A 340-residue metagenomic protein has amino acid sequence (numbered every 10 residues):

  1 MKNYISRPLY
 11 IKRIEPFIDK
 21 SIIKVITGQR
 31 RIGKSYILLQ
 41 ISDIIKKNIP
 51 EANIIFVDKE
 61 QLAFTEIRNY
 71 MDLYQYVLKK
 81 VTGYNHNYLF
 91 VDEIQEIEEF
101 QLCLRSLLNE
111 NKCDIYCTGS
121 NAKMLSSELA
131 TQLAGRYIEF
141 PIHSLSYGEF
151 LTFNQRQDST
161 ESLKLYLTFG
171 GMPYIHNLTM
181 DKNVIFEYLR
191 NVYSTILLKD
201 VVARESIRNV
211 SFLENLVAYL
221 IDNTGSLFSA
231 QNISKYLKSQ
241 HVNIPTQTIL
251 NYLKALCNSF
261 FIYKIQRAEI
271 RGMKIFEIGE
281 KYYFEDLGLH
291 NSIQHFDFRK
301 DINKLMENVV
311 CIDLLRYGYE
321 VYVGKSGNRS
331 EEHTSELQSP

Functional and structural regions predicted by a protein language model:
N3-D19: Pre-Walker A adenine-sensing motif
I26: Hydrophobic anchor at the beta1->P-loop junction of P-loop NTPases
S35: Walker A/P-loop
I55-H86: Short glycine-rich substrate-engagement loop in P-loop NTPases that contacts/grips substrate
S120-A122, S127-L227: Interdomain motor-coupling "hinge/lid" segment immediately C-terminal to the ATP-binding subdomain of NTP-driven enzymes
K182-E331: Accessory nucleic acid-recognition modules appended to NTPase machines
E332-Q338: Conserved small/polar residues in nucleotide/adenosyl-binding loops
